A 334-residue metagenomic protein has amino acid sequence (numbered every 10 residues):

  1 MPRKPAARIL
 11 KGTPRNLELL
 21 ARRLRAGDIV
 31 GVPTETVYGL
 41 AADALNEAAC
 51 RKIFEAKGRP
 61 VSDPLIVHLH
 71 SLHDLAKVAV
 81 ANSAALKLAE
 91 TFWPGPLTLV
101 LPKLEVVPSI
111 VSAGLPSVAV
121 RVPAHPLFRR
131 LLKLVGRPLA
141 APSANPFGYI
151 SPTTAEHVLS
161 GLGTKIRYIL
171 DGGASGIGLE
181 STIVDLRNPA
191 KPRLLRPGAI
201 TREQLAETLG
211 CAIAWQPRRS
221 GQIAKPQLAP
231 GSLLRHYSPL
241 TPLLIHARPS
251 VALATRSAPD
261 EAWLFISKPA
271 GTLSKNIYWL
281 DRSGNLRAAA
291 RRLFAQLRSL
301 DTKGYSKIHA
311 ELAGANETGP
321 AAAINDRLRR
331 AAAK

Functional and structural regions predicted by a protein language model:
M1-K334: Active-site-adjacent structural elements in enzyme catalytic cores
